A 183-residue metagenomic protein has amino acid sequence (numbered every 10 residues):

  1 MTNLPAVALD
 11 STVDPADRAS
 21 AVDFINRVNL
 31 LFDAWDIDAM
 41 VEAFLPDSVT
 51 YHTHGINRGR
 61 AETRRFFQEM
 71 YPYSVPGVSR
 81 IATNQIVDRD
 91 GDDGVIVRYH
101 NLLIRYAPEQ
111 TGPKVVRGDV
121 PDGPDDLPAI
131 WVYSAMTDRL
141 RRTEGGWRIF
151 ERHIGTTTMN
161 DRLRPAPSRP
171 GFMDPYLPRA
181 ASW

Functional and structural regions predicted by a protein language model:
M1-A34, D38, E42-A43: Short, low-complexity N-terminal intrinsically disordered segments enriched in polar/charged residues
T2, G94-I96, P124-P167: Short beta-strand edge/turn micro-motifs at domain boundaries
P15-A19, V75, L127: Short helix-capping and inter-helix turn/linker motifs at the boundaries of alpha-helical repeat units
A19-V22, N26, A61, W131-S134: A structural signal for well-ordered alpha-helical segments within the folded catalytic domains of diverse enzymes
V22, I37-G118: A solvent-exposed, acidic/Ser-Thr-rich amphipathic alpha-helical stretch
L30, T53, D126, I130: Short, charged/polar micro-motifs that form catalytic or ligand-binding hotspots
P72-Y73, V120-P128: Short, P/G- and charge-enriched loop/turn segments at secondary-structure junctions
N160-W183: Acidic/histidine-enriched, glycine/proline-rich intrinsically disordered or flexible terminal extensions
